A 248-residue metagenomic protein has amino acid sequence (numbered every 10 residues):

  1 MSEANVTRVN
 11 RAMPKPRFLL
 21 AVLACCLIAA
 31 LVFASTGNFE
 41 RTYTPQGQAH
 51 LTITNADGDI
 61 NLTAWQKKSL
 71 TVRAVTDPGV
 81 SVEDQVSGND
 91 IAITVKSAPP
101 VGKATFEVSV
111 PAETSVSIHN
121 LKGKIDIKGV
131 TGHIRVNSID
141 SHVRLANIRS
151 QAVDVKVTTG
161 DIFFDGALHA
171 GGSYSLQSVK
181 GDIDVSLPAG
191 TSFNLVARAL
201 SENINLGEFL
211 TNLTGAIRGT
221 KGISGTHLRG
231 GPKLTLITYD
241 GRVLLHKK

Functional and structural regions predicted by a protein language model:
M1-K248: Intrinsically disordered, low-complexity terminal regions
